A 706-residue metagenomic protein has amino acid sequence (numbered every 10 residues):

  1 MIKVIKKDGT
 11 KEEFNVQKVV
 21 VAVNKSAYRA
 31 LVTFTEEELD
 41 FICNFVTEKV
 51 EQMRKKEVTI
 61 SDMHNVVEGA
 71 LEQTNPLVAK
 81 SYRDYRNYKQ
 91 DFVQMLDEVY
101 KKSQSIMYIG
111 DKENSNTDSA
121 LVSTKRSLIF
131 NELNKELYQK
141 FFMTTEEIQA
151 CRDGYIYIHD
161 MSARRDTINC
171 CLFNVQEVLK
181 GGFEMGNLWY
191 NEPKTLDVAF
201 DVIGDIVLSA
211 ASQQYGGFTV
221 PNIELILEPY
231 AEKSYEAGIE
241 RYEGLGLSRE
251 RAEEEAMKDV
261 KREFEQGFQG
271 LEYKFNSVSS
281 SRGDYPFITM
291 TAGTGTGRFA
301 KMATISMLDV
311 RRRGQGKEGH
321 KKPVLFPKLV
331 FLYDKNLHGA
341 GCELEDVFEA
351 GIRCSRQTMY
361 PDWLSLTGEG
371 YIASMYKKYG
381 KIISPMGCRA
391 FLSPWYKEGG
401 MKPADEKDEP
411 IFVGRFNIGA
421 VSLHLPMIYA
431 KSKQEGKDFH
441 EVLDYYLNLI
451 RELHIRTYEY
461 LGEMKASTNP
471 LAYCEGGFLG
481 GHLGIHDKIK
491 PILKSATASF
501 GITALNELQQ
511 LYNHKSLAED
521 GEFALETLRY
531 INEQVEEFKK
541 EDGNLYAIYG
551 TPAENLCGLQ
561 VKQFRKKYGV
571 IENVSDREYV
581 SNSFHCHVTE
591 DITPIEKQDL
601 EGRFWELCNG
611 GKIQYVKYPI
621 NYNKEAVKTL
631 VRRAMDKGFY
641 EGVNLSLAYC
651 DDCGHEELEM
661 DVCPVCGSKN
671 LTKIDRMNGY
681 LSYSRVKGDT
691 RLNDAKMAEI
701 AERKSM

Functional and structural regions predicted by a protein language model:
M1-I106, K696-A701, M706: Charged, amphipathic alpha-helical regulatory modules used for macromolecular assembly or allosteric control
E13-F14, S495-S499: Short, conserved micro-motifs enriched in small and acidic residues
N24, T47, R451, I455 (+1 more regions): Amphipathic, well-packed alpha-helical segments that form the structural scaffold of globular domains
F45, K49-Q52, P426-S432, L511: Solvent-exposed, amphipathic alpha-helical segments
N75, V93, S279, H454 (+2 more regions): A structural signal for well-ordered alpha-helices, especially hydrophobic packing surfaces of coiled-coils
V99-K494, K515-L517, G521-R676, S682 (+1 more regions): Conserved catalytic cores of very large enzyme subunits
L225, A498-L511, R529: Contiguous, well-ordered alpha-helical segments that form the cores/surfaces of helical PPI scaffolds
